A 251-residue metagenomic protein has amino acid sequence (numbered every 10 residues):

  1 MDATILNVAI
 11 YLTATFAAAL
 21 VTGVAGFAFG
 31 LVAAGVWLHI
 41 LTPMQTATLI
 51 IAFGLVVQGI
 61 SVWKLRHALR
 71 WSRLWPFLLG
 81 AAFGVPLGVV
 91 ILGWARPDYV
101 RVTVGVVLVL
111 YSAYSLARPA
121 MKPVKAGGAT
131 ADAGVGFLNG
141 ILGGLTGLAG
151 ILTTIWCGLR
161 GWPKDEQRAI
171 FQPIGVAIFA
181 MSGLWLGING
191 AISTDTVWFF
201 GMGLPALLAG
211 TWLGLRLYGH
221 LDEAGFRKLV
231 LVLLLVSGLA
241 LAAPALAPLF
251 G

Functional and structural regions predicted by a protein language model:
D2, V89-Y99, P123-V124, L186-W198 (+1 more regions): Membrane-interface helix termini and inter-helical loops of multi-pass transporters
N7-W75, V135-G140, G150-T211, L215: Small-residue-rich hydrophobic segments that form or flank transmembrane alpha-helices in multi-pass membrane proteins
V8, I51, V104-L108, S112 (+3 more regions): Residues within membrane-spanning alpha-helices of integral membrane proteins, especially the hydrophobic core/packing
M44-A47, S72, D98-R101, T130 (+2 more regions): Residues that define the loop-to-transmembrane-helix transition and helix capping in multi-pass membrane transporters
T46, G88-L92, R101, L142-L148 (+2 more regions): Hydrophobic alpha-helical transmembrane segments in multi-pass integral membrane proteins
Q58-L69, R101-G128, L215-R216, V236-G251: Transmembrane helix exit motif
P76, W212-V236: Interfacial loop-to-transmembrane junctions
